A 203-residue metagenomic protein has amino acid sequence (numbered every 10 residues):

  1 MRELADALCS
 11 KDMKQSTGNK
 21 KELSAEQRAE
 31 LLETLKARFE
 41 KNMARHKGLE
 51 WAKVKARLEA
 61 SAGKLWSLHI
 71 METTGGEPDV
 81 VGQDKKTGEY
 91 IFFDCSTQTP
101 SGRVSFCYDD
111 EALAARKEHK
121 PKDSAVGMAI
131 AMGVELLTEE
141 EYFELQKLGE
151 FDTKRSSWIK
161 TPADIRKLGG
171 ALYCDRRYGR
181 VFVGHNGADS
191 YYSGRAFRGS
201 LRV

Functional and structural regions predicted by a protein language model:
M1-D12: Short, Lys/Arg-enriched N-terminal segments with co-localized hydrophobic residues within the first ~10-30 amino acids
K14-E135, E139-V203: A binding-site-centric feature that preferentially detects glycan-recognition modules on secreted/surface proteins
